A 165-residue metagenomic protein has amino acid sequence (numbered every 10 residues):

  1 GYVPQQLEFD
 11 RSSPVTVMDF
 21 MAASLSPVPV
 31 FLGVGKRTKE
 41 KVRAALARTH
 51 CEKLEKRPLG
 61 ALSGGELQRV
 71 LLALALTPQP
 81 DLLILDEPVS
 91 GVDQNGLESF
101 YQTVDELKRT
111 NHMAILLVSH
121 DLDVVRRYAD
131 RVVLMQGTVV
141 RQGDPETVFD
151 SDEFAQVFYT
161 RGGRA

Functional and structural regions predicted by a protein language model:
K36-L54: Conserved ABC ATPase "signature" region
P58-L62, E66: Conserved ABC ATPase signature
Q79: Conserved catalytic motifs of ABC-family nucleotide-binding domains
L83-E87: Catalytic Walker B motif of ABC-type/P-loop ATPase nucleotide-binding domains
S119-H120: H-loop/switch region of ABC-family ATPase nucleotide-binding domains
V125-R127: A short, surface-exposed alpha-helical micro-motif characterized by mixed small hydrophobic and charged/polar residues
T138-R161: Conserved beta-strand-loop-alpha-helix hinge in the C-terminal portion of ABC ATPase nucleotide-binding domains
